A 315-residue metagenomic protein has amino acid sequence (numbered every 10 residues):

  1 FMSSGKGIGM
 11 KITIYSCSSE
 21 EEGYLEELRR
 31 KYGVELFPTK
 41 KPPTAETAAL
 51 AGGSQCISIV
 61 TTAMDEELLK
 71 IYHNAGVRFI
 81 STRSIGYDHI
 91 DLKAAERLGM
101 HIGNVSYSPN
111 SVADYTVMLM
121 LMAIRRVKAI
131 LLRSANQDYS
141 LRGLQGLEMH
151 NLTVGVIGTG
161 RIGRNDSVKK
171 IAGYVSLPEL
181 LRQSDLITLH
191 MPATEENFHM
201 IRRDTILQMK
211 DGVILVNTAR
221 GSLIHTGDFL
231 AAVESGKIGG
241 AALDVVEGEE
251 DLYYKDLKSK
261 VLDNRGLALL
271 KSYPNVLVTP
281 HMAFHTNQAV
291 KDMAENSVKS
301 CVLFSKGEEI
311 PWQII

Functional and structural regions predicted by a protein language model:
M2-S54: N-terminal glycine-/charge-rich "phosphate-binding" loop or analogous flexible N-terminal tail
A49-L50, E179-L180, T205, L269-L270: Structural alpha-helical scaffold elements that stabilize or flank donor/cofactor-binding regions in carbohydrate
L50-C56, N74-V77, R182-I187, K210-V213: Short acidic/histidine-rich motifs immediately flanking catalytic phosphotransfer sites in two-component signaling
Q55-L131, G143-G146: Phosphate/diphosphate ligand-binding glycine-rich loop within oxidoreductases
T61-T62, D185, M191-A193, A219-R220 (+1 more regions): Short glycine-/small-residue-rich Rossmann-like dinucleotide-binding loops
M64-V77, E196-L215: Rossmann-fold NAD(P) dinucleotide-binding segment
R142-D211: Rossmann-like dinucleotide/phosphate-binding beta-alpha-beta segment
G212, R220-I315: Rossmann-like dinucleotide-binding domain for NAD(H)/NADP(H)
